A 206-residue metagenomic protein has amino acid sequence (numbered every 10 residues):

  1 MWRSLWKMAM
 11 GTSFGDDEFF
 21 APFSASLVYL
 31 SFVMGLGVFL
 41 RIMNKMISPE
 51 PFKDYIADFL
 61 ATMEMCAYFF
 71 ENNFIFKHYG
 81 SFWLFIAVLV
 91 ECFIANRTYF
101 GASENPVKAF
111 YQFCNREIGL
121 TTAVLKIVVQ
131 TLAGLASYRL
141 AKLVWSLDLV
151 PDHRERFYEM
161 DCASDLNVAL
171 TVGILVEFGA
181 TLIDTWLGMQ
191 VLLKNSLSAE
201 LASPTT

Functional and structural regions predicted by a protein language model:
M1-T206: Membrane-interface helix-loop junctions and terminal tails of multi-pass membrane proteins
